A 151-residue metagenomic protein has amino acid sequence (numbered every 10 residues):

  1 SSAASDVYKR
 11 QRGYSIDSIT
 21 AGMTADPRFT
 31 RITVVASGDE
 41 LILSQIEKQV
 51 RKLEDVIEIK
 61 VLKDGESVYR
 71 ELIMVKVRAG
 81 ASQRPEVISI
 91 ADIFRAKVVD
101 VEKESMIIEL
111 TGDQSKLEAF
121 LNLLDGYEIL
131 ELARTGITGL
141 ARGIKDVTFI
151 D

Functional and structural regions predicted by a protein language model:
S1-Y8: Short, small-residue-biased leader/transition segments that mark boundaries at the very start of proteins
K9, V50, A91, L124: Residue-level signature of catalytic and energy-coupling elements of molecular machines, predominantly ATP/GTP-dependent
I16-D39, L62-Y69: Short, charge-patterned binding micro-sites
I19, E54-E66, A96-E102, E128-I144: Conserved short beta-strand edge segments in small beta-sheet-based binding/regulatory domains
F29-R31, R70-M74, K103-I107: Short, solvent-exposed beta-strand edge segments and adjacent coil->beta transition regions
G38-G80: Helix-adjacent hinge/juxtasegments
V68-I90, T111-D125, R142-D151: Short, low-order "capping/linker" segments at domain edges
E86-E109: Strongly charged, low-complexity linkers/loops
